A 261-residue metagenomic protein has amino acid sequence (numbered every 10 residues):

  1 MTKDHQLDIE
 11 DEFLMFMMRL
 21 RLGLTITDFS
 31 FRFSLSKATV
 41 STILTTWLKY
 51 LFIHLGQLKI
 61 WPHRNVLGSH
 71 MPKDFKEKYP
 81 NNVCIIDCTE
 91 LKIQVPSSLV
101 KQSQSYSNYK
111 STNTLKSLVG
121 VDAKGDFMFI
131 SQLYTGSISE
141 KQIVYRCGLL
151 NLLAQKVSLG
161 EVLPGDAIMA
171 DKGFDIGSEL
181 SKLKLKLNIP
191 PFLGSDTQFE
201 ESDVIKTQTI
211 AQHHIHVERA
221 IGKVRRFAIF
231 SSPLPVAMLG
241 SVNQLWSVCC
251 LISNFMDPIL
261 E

Functional and structural regions predicted by a protein language model:
M1-H5: Short, Lys/Arg-enriched N-terminal segment that forms or immediately precedes the first helix of a structured domain
D8-E12, T25-E261: Short, well-ordered secondary-structure "scaffold" segments embedded in the functional core of diverse domains
M18-R19: Short helix-to-turn junction characteristic of helix-turn-helix DNA-binding domains, especially the helix
L22: Flexible coil/turn residues that form the inter-helical turn or adjacent wing/linker of helix-turn-helix
